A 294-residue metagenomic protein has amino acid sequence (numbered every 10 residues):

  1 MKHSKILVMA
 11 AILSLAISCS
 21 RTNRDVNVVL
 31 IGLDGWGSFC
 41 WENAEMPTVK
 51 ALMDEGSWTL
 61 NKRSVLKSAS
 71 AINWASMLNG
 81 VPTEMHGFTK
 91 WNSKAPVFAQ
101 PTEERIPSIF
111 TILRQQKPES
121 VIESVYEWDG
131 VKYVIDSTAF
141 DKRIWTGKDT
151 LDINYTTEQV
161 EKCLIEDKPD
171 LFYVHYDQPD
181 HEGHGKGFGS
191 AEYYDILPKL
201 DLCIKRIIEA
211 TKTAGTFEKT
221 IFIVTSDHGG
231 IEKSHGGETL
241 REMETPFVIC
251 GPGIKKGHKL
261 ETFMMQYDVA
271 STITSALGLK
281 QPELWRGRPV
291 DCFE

Functional and structural regions predicted by a protein language model:
M1-V26: Bacterial Sec-dependent N-terminal signal peptides
R24, G37-Q115: Active-site nucleophile/metal-coordination loop of metallo-enzymes that catalyze phosphate/sulfate and related
V28-G32, T59-K62, S76-L78, V121-Y126 (+4 more regions): Structural recognition of the beta-strand scaffold that forms the well-ordered cores of secreted hydrolase catalytic
L30, T48, K199-T239, I273: Metal-dependent active-site segment of extracytoplasmic phospho-/sulfohydrolases and closely related
L78, E238-K280: Substrate-binding rim/cap in mid-to-C-terminal beta-strand-loop elements of soluble/periplasmic
H86-K90, A95-I153: Catalytic-site neighborhoods of secreted/periplasmic enzymes that process anionic sulfate/phosphate groups
K132-I144, E161-L202, R206: Active-site His/acidic residue clusters
L279-E294: Polar, surface-exposed loop/tail segments that function as active-site lids or cofactor/substrate-recognition elements
